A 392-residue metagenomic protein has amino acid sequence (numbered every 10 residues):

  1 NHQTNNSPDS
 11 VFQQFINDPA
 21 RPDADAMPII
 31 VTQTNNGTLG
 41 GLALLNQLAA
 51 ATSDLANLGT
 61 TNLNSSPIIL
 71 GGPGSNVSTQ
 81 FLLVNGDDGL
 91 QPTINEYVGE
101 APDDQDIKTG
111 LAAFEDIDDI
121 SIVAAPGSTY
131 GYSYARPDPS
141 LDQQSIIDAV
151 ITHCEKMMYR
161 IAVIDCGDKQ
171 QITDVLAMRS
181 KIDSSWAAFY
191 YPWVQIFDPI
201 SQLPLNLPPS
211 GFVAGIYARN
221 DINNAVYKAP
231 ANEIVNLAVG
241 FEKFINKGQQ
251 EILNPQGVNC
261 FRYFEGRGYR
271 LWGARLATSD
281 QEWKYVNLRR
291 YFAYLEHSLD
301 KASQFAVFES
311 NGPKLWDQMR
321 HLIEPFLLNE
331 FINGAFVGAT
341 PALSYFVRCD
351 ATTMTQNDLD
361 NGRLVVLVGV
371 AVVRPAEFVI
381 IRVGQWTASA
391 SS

Functional and structural regions predicted by a protein language model:
N1-L44, L48, V123, D142: Extended, beta-strand-rich, solvent-exposed assembly scaffolds of outer structural proteins
S7-V11, T93-I94, D103, G312: A diffuse structural propensity rather than consistent per-protein peaks
V11, T109-S392: Structured, hydrophobic secondary-structure cores that serve as assembly/anchoring elements
A26-P28, L39, L45, S65 (+3 more regions): Extracellular structured ligand-interaction cores
N35-I107: Long, low-complexity, polar/charged, intrinsically disordered or flexibly structured peripheral segments
